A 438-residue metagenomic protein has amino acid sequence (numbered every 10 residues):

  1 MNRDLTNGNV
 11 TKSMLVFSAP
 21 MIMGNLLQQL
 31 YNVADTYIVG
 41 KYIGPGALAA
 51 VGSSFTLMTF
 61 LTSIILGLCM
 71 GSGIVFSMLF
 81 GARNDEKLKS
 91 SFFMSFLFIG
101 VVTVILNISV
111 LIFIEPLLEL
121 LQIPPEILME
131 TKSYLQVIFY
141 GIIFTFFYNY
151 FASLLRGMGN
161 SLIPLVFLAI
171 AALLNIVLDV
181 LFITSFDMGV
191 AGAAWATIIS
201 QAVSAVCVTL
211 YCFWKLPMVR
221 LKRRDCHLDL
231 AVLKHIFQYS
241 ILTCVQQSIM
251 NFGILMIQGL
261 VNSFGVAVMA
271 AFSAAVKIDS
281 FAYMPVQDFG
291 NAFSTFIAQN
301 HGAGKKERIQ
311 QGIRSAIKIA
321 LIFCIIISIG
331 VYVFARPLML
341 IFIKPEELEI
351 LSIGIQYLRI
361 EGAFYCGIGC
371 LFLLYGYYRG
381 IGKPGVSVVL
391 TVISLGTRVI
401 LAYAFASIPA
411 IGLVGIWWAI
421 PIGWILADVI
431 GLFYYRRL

Functional and structural regions predicted by a protein language model:
M1-S18, F76-G141, S185-I241, I297-F364 (+1 more regions): Short alpha-helical transmembrane segments in multi-pass integral membrane proteins
L5-Y42, T56-G71, V75, G100-N107 (+5 more regions): N-terminal transmembrane alpha-helices
V16-D35, V137, Y148, G157 (+6 more regions): Transmembrane helical elements of multi-pass membrane transporters/channels
L26, L30-L48, L118-P125, L181-M188 (+6 more regions): Helix-terminus/linker motif at the lipid-water interface of multi-pass membrane proteins
P45-T56, L135, A194, V266-F281 (+2 more regions): Small-residue hotspots at the loop-to-helix junctions and early N-terminal turns of transmembrane alpha-helices
L48-I108, T145-P164, A271-A335, I368-L390: Small-residue-rich hydrophobic transmembrane alpha-helices
F60-S63, N175-D179, A205-T209, F281-M284 (+3 more regions): Hydrophobic transmembrane alpha-helices of multi-pass small-molecule transporters
C69, I138-R156, P164-A172, A193-V208 (+4 more regions): Short runs within selected transmembrane alpha-helices of multi-pass transporters and secretion channels
